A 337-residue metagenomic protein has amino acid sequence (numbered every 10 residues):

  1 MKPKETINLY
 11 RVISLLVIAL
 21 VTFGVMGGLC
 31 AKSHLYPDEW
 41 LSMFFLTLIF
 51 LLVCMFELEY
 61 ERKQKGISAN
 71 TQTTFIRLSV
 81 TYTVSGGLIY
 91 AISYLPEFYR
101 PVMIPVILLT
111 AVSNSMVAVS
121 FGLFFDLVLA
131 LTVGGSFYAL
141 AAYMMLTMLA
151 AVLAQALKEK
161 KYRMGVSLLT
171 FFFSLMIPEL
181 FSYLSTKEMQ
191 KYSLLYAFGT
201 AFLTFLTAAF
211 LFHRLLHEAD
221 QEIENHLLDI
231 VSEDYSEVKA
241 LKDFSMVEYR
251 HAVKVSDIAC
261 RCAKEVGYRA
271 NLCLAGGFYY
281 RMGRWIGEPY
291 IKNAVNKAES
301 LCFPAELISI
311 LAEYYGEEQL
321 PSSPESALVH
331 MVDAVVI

Functional and structural regions predicted by a protein language model:
K2-I18, N70-I76: N-terminal membrane topogenic signal
N8-H34, W40-I49: A structural signal for hydrophobic alpha-helical transmembrane segments in multi-pass membrane proteins
T22-G27, F50-I92, V106-K187, C302-F303: Short helix-perturbing small/polar motifs within transmembrane alpha-helices
A31-Y36, T132, L184-L195: Helix-coil boundary and interhelical linker segments in multi-pass alpha-helical membrane proteins
E39-F50, A139-L140, L168, S193-T204: Alpha-helical transmembrane segments of polytopic membrane proteins
S174-L180, S193-H217: Alpha-helical membrane-embedded segments
F205-A240: Membrane-interfacial segments at transmembrane helix termini in multi-pass membrane proteins
S236-I337: Divalent metal-dependent catalytic cores for phosphoryl transfer on phosphate-bearing substrates
